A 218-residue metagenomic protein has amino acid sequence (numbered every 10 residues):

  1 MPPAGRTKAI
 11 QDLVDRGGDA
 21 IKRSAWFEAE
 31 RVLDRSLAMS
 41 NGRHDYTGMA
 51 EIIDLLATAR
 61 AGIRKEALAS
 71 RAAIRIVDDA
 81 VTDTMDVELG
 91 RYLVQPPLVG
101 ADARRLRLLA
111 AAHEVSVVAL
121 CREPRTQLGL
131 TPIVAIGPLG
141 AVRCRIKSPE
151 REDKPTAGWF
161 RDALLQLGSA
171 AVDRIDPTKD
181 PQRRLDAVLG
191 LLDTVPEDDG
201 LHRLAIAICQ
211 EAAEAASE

Functional and structural regions predicted by a protein language model:
M1-D12, K154-A163: TPR-adjacent "capping" and linker segments in tetratricopeptide-repeat scaffold/adaptor proteins
I10, G17, A50, A57 (+1 more regions): Conserved small-residue packing positions in alpha-helical repeats and bundles
L13, V32, M39, R184-A187: Alpha-helical solenoid repeat scaffolds, predominantly canonical TPR units
V14, G18-K22, E28, N41 (+1 more regions): Hydrophobic/aromatic side-chain positions at a characteristic register within alpha-helices of tetratricopeptide repeats
F27-R64, L191-I206: Short, charge-rich amphipathic alpha-helical segments embedded in non-transmembrane helical bundles/solenoids
D54-D79, A212-E218: Alpha-helical linker/edge segments of TPR/alpha-solenoid repeat scaffolds and analogous pre-/post-domain helices
K65-A80, R105-A112, L185-V188: Alpha-helical repeat scaffolds
R151-E218: Extended, charged low-complexity segments that frequently continue into or abut oligomerization scaffolds
